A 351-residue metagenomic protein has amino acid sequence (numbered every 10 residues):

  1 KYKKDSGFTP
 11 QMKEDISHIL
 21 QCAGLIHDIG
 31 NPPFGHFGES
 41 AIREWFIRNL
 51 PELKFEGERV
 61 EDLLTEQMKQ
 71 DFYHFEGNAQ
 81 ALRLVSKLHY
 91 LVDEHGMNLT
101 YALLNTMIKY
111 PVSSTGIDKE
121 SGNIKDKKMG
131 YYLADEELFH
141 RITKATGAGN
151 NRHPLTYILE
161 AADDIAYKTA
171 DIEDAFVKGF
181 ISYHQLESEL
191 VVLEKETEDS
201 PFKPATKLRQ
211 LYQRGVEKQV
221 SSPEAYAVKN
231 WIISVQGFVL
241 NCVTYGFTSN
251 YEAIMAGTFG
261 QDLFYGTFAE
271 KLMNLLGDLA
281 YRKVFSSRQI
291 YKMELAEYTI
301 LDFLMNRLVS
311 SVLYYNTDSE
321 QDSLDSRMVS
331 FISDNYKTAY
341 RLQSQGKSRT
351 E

Functional and structural regions predicted by a protein language model:
K1-C22, I29-N230, L240: Sequence-structural signature of the catalytic-core scaffold of metal-dependent phosphohydrolases that act on
D28-I29, V284: Short amphipathic alpha-helical interaction patches enriched in hydrophobic/aromatic residues with interspersed Lys/Arg
S200, P204-T350: C-terminal subdomains that position terminal phosphate/3'-OH groups for nucleotidyl transfer/ligation, primarily on
